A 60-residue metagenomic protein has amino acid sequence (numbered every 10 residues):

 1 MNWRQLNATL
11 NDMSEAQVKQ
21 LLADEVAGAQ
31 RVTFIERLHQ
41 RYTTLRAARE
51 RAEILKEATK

Functional and structural regions predicted by a protein language model:
M1-H39, T43, A47: Eukaryotic low-complexity, mixed-charge intrinsically disordered interaction/regulatory segments enriched in acidic
R46-K60: Short, charged, intrinsically disordered terminal tails
